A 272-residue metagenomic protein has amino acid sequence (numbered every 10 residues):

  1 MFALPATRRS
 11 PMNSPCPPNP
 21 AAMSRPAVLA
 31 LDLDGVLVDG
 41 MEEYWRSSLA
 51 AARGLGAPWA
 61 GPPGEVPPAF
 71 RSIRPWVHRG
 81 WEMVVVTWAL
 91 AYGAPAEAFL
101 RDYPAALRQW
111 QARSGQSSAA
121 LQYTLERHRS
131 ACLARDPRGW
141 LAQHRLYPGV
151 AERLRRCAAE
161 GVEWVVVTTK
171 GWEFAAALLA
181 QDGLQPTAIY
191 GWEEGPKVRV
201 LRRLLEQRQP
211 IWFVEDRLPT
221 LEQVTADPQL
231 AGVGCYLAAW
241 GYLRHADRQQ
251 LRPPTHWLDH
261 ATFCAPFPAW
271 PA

Functional and structural regions predicted by a protein language model:
R8-S10, S14: Low-acidity, Ser/Thr- and Arg-rich intrinsically disordered low-complexity segments
S24-A30: Extreme N-terminal starter segment of soluble prokaryotic enzymes
V36-A176: Alpha-helical substrate-recognition element adjacent to the catalytic core
V165-W212, L218-Q229: Substrate-recognition "cap/lid" segment bordering the active-site pocket of phosphatases
T169, F213-H256: Acidic, Mg2+-coordinating phosphoryl-transfer loop and its flanking beta/alpha structural elements, shared across
I189-W192, T255-F263: Short acidic-hydrophobic, aromatic-tinged amphipathic segments that line or gate anion-handling sites
E194-R202, R244-R252, F267-A269: Short, charged, surface-exposed secondary-structure boundary motifs
